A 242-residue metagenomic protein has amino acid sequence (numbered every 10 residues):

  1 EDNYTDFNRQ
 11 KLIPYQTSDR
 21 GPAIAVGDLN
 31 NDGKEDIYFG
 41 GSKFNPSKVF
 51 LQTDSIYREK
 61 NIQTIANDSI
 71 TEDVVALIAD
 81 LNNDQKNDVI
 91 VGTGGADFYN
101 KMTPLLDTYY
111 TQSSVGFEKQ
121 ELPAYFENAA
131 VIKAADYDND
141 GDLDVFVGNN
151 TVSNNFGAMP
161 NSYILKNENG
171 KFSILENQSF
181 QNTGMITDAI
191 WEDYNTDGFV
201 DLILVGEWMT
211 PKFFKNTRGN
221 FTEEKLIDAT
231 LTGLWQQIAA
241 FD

Functional and structural regions predicted by a protein language model:
E1-D242: Beta-propeller-forming repeat regions
